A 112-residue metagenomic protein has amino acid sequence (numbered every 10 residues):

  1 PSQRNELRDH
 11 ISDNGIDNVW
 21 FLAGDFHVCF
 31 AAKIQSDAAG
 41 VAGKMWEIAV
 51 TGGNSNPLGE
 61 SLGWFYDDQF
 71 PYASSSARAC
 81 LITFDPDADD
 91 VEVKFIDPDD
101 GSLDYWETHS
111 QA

Functional and structural regions predicted by a protein language model:
P1-A112: Long, structured stretches of catalytic cores involved in phosphate-ester chemistry, encompassing
